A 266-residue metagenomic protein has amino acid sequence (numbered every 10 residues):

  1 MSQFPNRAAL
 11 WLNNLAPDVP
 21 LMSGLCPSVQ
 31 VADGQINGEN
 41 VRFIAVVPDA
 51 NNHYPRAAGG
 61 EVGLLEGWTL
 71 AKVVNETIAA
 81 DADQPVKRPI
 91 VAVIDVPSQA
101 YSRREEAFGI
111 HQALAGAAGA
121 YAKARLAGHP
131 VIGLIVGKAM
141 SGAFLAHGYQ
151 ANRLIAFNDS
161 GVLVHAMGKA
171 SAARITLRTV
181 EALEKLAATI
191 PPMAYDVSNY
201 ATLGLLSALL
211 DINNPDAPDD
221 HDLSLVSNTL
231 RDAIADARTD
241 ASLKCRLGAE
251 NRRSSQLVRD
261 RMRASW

Functional and structural regions predicted by a protein language model:
M1-S23, A172-A173, L177-W266: Amphipathic alpha-helical segments at domain termini/boundaries
M22-N40: N-terminal short beta-loop-beta anion/metal-coordinating cradle
N37-G67: STAS-typified acidic loop motif
F43-A45, A92, G133: Structural beta-sheet core signal
Y54-A58, Y101-E106: Short acidic, glycine/proline-rich loop/turn micro-motifs
G63-T77, F108-A118, L223-L230: Well-ordered, non-membrane alpha-helical segments in soluble/globular domains
W68-Y101: A structural preference for short, pocket-lining loop segments at secondary-structure junctions
E105-H221: Conserved catalytic cores of soluble enzyme domains, especially glycine-rich substrate-binding beta-alpha loops
